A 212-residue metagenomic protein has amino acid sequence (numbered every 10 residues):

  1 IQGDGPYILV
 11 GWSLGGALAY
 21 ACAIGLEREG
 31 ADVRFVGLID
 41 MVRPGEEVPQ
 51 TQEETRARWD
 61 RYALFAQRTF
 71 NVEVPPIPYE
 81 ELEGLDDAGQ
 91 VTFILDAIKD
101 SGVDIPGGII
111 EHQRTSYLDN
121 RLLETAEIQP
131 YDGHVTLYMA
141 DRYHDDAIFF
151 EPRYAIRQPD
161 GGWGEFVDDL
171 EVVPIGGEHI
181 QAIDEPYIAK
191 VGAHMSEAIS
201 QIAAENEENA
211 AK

Functional and structural regions predicted by a protein language model:
I1-K212: A hydrolase-biased, glycine/serine/histidine/acidic-enriched motif that marks catalytic-domain neighborhoods in diverse
